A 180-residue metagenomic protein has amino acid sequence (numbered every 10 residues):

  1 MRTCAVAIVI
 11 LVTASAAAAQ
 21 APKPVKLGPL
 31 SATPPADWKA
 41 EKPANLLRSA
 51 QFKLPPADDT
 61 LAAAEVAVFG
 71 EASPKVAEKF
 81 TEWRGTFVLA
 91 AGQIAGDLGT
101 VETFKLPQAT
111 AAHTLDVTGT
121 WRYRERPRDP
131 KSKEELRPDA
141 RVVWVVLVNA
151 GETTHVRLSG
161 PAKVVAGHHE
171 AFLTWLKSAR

Functional and structural regions predicted by a protein language model:
M1-A7: Positively charged n-region of N-terminal signal peptides that target proteins for export
T13-A16: N-terminal signal peptide c-region/cleavage motif recognized by signal peptidases
A19-Q20: Boundary of Sec targeting at the N-terminus
S31-G96: Secretory pathway targeting signatures of secreted, lumenal, and periplasmic proteins
W38, A150-R180: Surface-exposed amphipathic alpha-helical segments
N45, E71-S73, T118-R122, G151 (+1 more regions): Solvent-exposed coil/turn segments that connect beta secondary-structure elements in extracytoplasmic/periplasmic
L47, T81-L147: Signature of long, low-cysteine stretches enriched in small and polar/charged residues
E65-S73, V101, R157-A166: Second-shell loop/turn segments in exported
